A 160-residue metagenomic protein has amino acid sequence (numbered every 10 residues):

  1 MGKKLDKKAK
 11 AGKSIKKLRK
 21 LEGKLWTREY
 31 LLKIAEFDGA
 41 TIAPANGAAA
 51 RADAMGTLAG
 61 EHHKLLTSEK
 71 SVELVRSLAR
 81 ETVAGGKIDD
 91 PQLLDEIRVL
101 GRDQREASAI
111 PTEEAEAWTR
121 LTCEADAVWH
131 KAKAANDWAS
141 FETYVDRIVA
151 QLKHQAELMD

Functional and structural regions predicted by a protein language model:
G2-M159: A well-structured
